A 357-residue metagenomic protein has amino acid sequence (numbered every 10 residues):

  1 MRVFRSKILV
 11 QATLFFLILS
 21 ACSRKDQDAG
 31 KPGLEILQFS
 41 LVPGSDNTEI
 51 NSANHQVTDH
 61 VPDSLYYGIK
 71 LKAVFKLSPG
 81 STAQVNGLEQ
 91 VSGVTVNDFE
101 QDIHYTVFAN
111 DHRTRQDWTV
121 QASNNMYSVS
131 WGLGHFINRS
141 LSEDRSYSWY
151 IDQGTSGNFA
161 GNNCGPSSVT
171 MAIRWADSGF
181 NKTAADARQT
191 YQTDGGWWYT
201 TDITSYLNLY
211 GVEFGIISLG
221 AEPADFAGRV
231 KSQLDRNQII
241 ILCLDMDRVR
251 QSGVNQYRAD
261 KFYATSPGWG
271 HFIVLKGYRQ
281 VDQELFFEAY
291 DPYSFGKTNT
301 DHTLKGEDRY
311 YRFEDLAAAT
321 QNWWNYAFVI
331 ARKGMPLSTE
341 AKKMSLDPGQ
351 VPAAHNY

Functional and structural regions predicted by a protein language model:
M1-K31: Bacterial Sec-dependent N-terminal signal peptides
C22-Y127: Beta-rich interaction/scaffold domains
L71, I103, N162, I240 (+1 more regions): Residue-level detector of short, conserved catalytic/binding motifs and their immediate flanks
S123-T200, V254, V281, K333 (+1 more regions): Active-site-adjacent structural segments surrounding the nucleophilic cysteine of cysteine proteases and isopeptidases
G157-P166, G196-T200, G220-P223, A227 (+2 more regions): Solvent-exposed, acidic/flexible segments
S167, M171-G179, Y206-E213, S232-N237 (+2 more regions): Structured segments of extracytoplasmic/periplasmic soluble domains in secreted or envelope-associated proteins
P223-Y290: Active-site-adjacent substructure of cysteine-protease-like catalytic cores
S266-P267, K276-Y357: Noncatalytic regulatory segments and standalone regulatory/sensor domains
